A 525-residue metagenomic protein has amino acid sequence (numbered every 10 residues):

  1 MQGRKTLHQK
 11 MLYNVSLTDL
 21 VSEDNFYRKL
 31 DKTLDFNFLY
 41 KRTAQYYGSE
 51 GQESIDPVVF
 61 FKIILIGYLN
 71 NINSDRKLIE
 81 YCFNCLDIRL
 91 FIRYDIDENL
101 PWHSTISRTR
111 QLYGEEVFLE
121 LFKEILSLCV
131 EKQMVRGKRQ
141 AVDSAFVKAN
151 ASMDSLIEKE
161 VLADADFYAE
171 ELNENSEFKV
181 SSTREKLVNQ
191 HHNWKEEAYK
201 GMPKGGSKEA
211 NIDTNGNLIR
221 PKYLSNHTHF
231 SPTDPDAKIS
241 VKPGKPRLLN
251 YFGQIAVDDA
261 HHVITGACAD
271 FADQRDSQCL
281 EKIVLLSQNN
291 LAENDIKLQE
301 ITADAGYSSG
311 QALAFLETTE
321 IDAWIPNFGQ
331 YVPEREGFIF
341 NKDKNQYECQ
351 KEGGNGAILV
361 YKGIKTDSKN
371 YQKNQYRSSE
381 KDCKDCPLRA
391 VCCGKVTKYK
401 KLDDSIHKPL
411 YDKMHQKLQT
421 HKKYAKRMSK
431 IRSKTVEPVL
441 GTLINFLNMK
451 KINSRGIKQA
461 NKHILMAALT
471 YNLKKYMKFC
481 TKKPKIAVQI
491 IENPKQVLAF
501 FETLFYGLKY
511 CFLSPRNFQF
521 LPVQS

Functional and structural regions predicted by a protein language model:
M1-R28: Hydrophobic alpha-helical membrane-insertion signals
G3-R4, I64, N71-N84, Y94-S525: Anion-binding and metal-coordination hotspots
R4-L7, G51-S54, Y94: A short, ordered amphipathic alpha-helix with a cationic face
S16, L34-D35, E158, V360: Short, solvent-exposed coil/turn linker segments
E23-L65: Basic, short loop/linker segments at the boundary and entry of helix-turn-helix/winged-helix-like folds
I88-I92: Short amphipathic alpha-helical interface patches used for protein-protein assembly/oligomerization
